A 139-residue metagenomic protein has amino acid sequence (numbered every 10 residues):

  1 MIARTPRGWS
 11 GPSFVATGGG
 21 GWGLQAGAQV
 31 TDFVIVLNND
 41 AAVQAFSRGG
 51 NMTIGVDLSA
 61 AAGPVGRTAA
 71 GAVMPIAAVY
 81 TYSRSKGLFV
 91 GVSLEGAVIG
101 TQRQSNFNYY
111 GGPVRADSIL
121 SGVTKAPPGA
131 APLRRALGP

Functional and structural regions predicted by a protein language model:
M1-P139: Small-residue-enriched, tightly packed secondary-structure blocks
